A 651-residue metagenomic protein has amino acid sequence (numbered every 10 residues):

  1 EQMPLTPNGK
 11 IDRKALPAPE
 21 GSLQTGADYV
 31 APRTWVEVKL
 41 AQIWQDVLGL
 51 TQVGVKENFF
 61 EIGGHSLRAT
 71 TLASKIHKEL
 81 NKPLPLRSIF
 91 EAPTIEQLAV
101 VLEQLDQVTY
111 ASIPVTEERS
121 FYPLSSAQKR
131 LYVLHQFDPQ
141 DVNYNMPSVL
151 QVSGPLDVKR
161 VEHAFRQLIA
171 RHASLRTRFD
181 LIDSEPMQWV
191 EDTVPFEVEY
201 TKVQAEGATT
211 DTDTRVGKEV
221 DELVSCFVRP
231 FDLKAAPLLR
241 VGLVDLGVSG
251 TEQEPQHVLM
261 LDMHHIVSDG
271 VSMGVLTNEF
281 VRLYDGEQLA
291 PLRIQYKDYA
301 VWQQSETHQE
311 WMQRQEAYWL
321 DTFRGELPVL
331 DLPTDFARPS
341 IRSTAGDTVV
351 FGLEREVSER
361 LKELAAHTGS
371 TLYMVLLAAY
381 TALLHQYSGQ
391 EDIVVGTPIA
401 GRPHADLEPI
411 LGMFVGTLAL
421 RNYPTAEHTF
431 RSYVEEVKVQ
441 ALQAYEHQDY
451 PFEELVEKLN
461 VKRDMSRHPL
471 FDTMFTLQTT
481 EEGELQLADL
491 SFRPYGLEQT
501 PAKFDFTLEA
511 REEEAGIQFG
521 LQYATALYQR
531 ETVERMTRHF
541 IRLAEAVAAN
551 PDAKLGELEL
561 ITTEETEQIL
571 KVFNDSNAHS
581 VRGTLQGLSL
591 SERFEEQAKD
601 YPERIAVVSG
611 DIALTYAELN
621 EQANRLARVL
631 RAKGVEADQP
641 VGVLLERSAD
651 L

Functional and structural regions predicted by a protein language model:
E1-I11, Q52, R68-T71, L80-L102 (+2 more regions): AMP-binding/adenylate-forming catalytic domain of the ANL superfamily
E1-L5, D46, S74, K78 (+18 more regions): Adenylate-forming
E1-R33, E37-Q42, D46, P451-E453 (+3 more regions): AMP-dependent adenylate-forming
T25, A41-A69, E79-R87, V142-N143 (+3 more regions): Phosphopantetheine carrier-protein modules
A27-V55, L67-K75, P123-L124, D157-R160 (+2 more regions): Thiotemplate assembly-line natural product biosynthesis machinery
W35-V47, E57-L84, P93, Q97 (+5 more regions): Phosphopantetheine-attachment site and its flanking helix in carrier
A41, Q45, A73, S358-E363 (+4 more regions): ANL superfamily AMP-binding
A92, E96, A164-E222, L283 (+3 more regions): Non-catalytic N-terminal regions of enzymes
